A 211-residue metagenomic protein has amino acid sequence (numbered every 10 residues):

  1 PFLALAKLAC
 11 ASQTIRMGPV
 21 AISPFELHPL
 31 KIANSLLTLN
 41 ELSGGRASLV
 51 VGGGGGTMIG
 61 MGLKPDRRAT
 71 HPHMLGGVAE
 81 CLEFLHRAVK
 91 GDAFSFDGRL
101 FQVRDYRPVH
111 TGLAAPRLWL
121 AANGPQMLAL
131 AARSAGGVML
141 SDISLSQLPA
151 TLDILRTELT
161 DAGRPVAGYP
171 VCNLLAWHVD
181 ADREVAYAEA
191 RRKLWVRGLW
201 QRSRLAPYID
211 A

Functional and structural regions predicted by a protein language model:
P1-G18, P116: N-terminal beta1-alpha1-beta2 module of alpha/beta enzyme domains
L8, L39, L85, L118 (+3 more regions): Conserved, mostly hydrophobic/aromatic
A11-T14, S43, L130-M139: Glycine-enriched alpha-helix->loop->beta-strand junction motifs that scaffold or abut catalytic
R16-V20, A47-V51, L118-A121, V138-L140 (+1 more regions): Hydrophobic faces of well-ordered beta-strands that scaffold small-molecule active sites in alpha/beta enzyme cores
P24-E41: Glycine-rich anion/phosphate-binding loops
S35, A121-R133: Short, acidic/polar
G56-A69, R133-A135: Acidic/polar active-site rim loop that often engages polyanionic ligands
L63, T70-R107, L148-A211: An alpha-helical appendage that flanks or caps ligand/catalytic pockets
